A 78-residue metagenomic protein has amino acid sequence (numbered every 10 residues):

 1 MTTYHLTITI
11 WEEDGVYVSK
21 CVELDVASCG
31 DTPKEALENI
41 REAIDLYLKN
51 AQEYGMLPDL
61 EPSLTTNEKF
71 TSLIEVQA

Functional and structural regions predicted by a protein language model:
M1-H5, E38-A78: Short, charged, surface-exposed hinge/linker loops at domain edges that act as mobile lids or interdomain connectors
Y4, T9-C21: Short aromatic-glycine-(Arg/Gly/Cys) micro-motifs in beta-strand/loop hairpins
E12, E23, V76-A78: Non-catalytic surface loops within mature trypsin-like serine protease
E13, S28, E53: Short glycine/serine/threonine-biased micro-segments
V16-V18, V26, N39-I40: Residue-level detection of beta-strand scaffold positions
V22-L24, P58: Flexible, active-site-adjacent loop/turn segments at secondary-structure boundaries
L24-K34: A short, exposed loop/beta-hairpin motif centered on an aromatic-Gly-Thr core
